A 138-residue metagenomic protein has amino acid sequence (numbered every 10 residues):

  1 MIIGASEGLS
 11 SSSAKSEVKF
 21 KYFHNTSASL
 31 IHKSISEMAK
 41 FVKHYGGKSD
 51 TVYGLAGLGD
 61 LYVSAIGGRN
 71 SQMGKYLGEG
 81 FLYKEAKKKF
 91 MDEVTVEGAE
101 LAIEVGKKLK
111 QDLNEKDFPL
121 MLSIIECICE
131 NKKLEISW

Functional and structural regions predicted by a protein language model:
M1-I2, S11: Mobile gating loops/cap/lid regions near enzyme active sites that modulate substrate access
I3, E7, Y22-A28, H32-I35 (+1 more regions): NAD(P)-dependent Rossmann-like dehydrogenase/reductase catalytic/cofactor-binding core
S12-N25: Inter-helical turn/loop segments and adjacent helix faces that build the functional surface of alpha-helical bundle
